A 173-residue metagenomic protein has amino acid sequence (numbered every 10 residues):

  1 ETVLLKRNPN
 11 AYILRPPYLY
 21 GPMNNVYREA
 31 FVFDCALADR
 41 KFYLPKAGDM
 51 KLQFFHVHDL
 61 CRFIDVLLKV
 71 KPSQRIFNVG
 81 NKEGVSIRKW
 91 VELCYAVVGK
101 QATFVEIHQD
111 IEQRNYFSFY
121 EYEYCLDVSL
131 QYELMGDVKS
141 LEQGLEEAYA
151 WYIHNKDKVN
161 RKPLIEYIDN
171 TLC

Functional and structural regions predicted by a protein language model:
E1-I13, R28: Active-site Tyr-X1-5-Lys
L19-Y20, L60: Conserved sequence/active-site signature of Rossmann-fold short-chain dehydrogenase/reductase
F33-P45, K100-V105, Q109: A short C-terminal helix-loop "cap" of Rossmann-like NAD(P)-dependent dehydrogenase/epimerase domains
F33-Y43, M50-V85: Alpha-helical substrate-binding/gating segment
L60, I64, V79, W90 (+2 more regions): Non-catalytic, hydrophobic alpha-helical segments
V66-F119, K156, I165, D169-C173: Mid/C-terminal beta-alpha module of Rossmann-like enzyme folds, strongest in SDR-family dehydrogenases/epimerases
E112-D137, Q143, N155-D157: Conserved C-terminal active-site "lid" loop/helix of NAD(P)H-dependent oxidoreductases that clamps the redox cofactor
L141-C173: Amphipathic terminal alpha-helices
